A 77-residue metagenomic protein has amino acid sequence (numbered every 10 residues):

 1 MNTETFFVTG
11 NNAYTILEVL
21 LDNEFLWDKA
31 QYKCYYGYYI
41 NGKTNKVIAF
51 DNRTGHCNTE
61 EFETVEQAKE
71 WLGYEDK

Functional and structural regions predicted by a protein language model:
M1-E4, E66, E70-K77: Short intrinsically disordered terminal tails
T3-A13: N-terminal non-globular leader segments, chiefly Sec-dependent signal peptides
T5-F6, E18, E24, G73: Glycine-centered secondary-structure boundary/capping sites
Y14-E66: Acidic, low-complexity, intrinsically disordered interaction modules
